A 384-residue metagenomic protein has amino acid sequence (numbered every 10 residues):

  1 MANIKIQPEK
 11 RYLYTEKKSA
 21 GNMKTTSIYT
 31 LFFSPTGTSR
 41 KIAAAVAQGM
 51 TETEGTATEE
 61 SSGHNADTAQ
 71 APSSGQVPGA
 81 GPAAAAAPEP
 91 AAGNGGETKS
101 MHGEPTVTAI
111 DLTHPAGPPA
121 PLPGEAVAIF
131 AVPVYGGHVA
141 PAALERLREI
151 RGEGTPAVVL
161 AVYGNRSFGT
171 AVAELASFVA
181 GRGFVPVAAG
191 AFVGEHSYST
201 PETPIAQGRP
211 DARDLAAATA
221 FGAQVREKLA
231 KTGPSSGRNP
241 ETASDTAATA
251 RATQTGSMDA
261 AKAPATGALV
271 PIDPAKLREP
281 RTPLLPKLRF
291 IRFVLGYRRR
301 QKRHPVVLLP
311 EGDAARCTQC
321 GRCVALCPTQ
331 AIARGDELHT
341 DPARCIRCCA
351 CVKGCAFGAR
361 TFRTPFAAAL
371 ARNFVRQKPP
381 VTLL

Functional and structural regions predicted by a protein language model:
M1-I6, V77, M101, M258: Short hydrophobic transmembrane-like helices used for membrane targeting/insertion
I6, E59, N65, A71 (+1 more regions): Coiled-coil-like amphipathic alpha-helices with heptad-repeat character
P8-R11: Cationic, low-complexity basic patches in intrinsically disordered or flexible, solvent-exposed regions
T15-E16, M23-E59, A92-L112, G117-K302 (+2 more regions): FMN-binding flavodoxin-like domain, especially the glycine-rich phosphate-binding loop
G63, D67-A69, S73-G75, G79-G81 (+4 more regions): Small-residue-biased low-complexity repeat regions
L285-T329: Acidic, Ser/Thr-rich low-complexity intrinsically disordered segments
G312, T318, R322-I346, A350-A367: Iron-sulfur cluster-binding cysteine motifs and their immediate structural context in ferredoxin-like electron-transfer
